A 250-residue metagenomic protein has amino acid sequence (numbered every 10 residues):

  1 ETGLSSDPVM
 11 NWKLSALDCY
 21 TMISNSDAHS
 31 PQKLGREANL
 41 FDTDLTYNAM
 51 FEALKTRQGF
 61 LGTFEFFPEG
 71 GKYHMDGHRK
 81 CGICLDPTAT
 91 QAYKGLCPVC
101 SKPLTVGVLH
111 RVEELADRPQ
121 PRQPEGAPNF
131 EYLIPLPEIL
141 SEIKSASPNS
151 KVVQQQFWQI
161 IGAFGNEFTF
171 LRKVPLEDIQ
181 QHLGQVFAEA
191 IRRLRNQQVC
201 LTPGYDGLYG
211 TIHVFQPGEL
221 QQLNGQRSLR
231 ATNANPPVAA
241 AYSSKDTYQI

Functional and structural regions predicted by a protein language model:
E1-I250: Charged catalytic cores and adjacent phosphate/nucleic-acid-binding surfaces used for phosphate/nucleic-acid chemistry
